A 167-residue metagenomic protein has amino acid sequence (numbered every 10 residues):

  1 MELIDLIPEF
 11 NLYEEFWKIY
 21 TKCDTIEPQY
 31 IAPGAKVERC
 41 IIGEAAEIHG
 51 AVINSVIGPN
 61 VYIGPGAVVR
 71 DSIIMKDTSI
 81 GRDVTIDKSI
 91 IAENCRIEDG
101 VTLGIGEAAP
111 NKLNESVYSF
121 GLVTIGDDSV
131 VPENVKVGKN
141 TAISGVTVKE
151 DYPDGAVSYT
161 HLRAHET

Functional and structural regions predicted by a protein language model:
M1-R163: Left-handed beta-helix
